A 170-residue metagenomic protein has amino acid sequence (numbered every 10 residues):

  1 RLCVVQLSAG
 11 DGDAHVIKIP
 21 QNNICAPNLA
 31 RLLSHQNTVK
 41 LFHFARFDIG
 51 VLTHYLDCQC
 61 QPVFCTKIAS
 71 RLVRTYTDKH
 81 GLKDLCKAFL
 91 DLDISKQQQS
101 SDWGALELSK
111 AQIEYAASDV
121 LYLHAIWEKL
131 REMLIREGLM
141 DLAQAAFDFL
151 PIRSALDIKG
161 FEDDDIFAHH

Functional and structural regions predicted by a protein language model:
R1-D84: Conserved RNase H-like, two-metal-ion catalytic cores of nucleic-acid enzymes
S8, Q36, L72-V73, F89 (+3 more regions): Generic structural signal for hydrophobic core residues of well-folded globular domains
G50-T53, K83-K87, L121-E128: A broadly conserved amphipathic alpha-helix scaffold signal in soluble, globular proteins
D57-Q59, K96, G160: Short, compositionally biased low-complexity segments
Q59-C60, I68, L90, Q99 (+1 more regions): Glycine-rich, flexible loop/turn motifs
H80-I94: A polyampholytic, Gly/Pro-enriched intrinsically disordered region
I94-A155: Acidic, Mg2+-coordinating catalytic module of metal-dependent nucleases/exonucleases that use a two-metal-ion mechanism
S154-H170: Acidic, Ser/Thr-rich low-complexity intrinsically disordered segments
